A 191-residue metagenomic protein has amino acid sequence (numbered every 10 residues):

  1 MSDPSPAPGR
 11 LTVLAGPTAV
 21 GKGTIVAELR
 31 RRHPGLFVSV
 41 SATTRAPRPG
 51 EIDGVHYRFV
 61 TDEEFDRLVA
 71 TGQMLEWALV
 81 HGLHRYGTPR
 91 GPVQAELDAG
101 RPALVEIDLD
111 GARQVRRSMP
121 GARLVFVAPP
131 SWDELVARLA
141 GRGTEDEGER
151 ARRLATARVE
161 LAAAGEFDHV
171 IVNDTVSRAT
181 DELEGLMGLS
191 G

Functional and structural regions predicted by a protein language model:
S2-D3, T12, A137, T144-E145 (+1 more regions): NTP-dependent small-molecule kinase module
P17: P-loop (Walker A) phosphate-binding loop of NTP-binding proteins
K22: Conserved lysine of the Walker
I25-V26: Post-Walker A alpha-helix
R31-S39: Post-Walker A helix-loop "phosphate-sensing" segment adjacent to the P-loop in P-loop NTPases
S41-A103: ATP-dependent small-molecule kinase phosphotransfer cores that center on conserved nucleotide phosphate-binding segments
T43-A46, L109-G111, P129-E134, V176-R178: Conserved nucleotide-binding/hydrolysis micro-motifs of P-loop NTPases
A103-D108, R117-G141: Conserved phosphate-donor/acceptor-positioning beta-strand/loop module used by diverse small-molecule
